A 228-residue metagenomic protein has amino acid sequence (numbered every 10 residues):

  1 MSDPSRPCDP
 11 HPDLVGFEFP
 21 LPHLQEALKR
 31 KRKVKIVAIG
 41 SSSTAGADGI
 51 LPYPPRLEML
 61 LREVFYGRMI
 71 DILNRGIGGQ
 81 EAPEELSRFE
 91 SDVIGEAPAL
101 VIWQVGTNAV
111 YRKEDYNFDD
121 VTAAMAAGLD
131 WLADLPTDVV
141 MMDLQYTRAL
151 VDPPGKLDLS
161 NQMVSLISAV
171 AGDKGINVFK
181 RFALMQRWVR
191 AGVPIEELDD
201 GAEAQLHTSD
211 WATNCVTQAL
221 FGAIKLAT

Functional and structural regions predicted by a protein language model:
M1-I39, T44-I50, M59-R68, G95-A99 (+6 more regions): N-terminal secretory targeting modules
K35-V37, P55-R62, Y66-E96, V101-W103 (+1 more regions): Internal alpha/beta domain cores that form substrate/cofactor-binding pockets in large enzymes and binding proteins
S42-A45, G78-A82, T107-R112, Q145-A149 (+1 more regions): Solvent-exposed loop/turn segments at secondary-structure junctions within structured extracellular/periplasmic domains
A47-L51, E84, K113-N117, D152-K156: Short, solvent-exposed loop/turn segments at secondary-structure boundaries
L51-L61, S87-R88, L159-L166, V170: Short, solvent-exposed amphipathic alpha-helices that sit in or adjacent to ligand/effector-binding or catalytic
V121, M125, V164, T213: Aromatic/hydrophobic pocket-lining residues that form the small-molecule binding cavity in soluble enzyme cores
A149-F182: Substrate-gating cap/lid alpha-helix
E203-Q205: Acidic/polar residues in short coil/turn loops that connect beta-strands within repeat-based beta-sheet scaffolds
